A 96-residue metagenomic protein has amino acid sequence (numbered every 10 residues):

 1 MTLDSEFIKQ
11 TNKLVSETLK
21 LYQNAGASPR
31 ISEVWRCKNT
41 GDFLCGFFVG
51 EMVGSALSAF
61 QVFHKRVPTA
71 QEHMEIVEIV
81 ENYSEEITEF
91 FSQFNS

Functional and structural regions predicted by a protein language model:
M1-S32: Short terminal alpha-helical segments
D4, L19, T40, L44-C45 (+2 more regions): Generic intrinsically disordered, low-complexity segments enriched for polar/acidic and small residues
L14, T18, E51-A59, Y83: Amphipathic alpha-helical segments in well-ordered regions
Y22-G26, R30, F60-P68, F91 (+1 more regions): Long, hydrophobic, amphipathic alpha-helical segments used as structural scaffolds
V34-K38: Amphipathic alpha-helical segments that form the core helices of the histone-fold
N39-E78: Amphipathic protein-protein interaction modules
A70-S96: Amphipathic alpha-helical binding modules
